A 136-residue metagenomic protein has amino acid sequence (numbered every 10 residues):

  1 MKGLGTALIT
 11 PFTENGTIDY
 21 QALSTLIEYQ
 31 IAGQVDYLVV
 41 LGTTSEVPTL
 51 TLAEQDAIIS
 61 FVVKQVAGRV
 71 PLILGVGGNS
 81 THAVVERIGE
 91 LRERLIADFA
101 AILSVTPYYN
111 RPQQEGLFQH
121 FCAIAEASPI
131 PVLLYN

Functional and structural regions predicted by a protein language model:
K2-N136: Active-site beta->alpha loop and helix N-cap motifs at the rims of alpha/beta catalytic domains
